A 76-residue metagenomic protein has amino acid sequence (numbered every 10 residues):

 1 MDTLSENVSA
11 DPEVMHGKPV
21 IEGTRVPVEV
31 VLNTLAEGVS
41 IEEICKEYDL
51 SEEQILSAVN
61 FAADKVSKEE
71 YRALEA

Functional and structural regions predicted by a protein language model:
S5-V26, R72-E75: Short, Lys/Arg-enriched anionic-surface-contact patches
P27-V30, T34-A76: Long, charge-rich, low-complexity alpha-helical segments
